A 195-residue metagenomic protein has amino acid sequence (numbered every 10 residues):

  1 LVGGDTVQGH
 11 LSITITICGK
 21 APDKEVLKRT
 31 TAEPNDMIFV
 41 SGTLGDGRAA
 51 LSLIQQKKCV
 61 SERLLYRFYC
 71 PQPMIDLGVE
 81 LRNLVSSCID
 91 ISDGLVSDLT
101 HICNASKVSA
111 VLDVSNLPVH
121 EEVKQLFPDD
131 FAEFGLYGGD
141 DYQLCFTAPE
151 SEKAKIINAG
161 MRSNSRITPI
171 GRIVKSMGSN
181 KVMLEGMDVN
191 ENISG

Functional and structural regions predicted by a protein language model:
V2, P22-L27, M74-I75, V96-L99 (+1 more regions): Glycine-rich, charged/polar anion/phosphate-binding loops that engage phosphate groups from diverse ligands
V2-L53, R172: Glycine-rich anion-binding loops of enzyme active sites
V7-L11, C18, N83-L84, C88-G195: Glycine-/charge-enriched secondary-structure boundary and capping motifs
Q8, K28-R29, V40, D46 (+7 more regions): Generic structural "secondary-structure junction" signal
V26, L77, K155-A159: Hydrophobic side chains in well-ordered alpha-helices
D36-G42, C70-L95: Internal active-site segments that recognize and position negatively charged phosphoryl groups and nucleotide moieties
M37, T43, A50-L53, E80-N83 (+2 more regions): Alpha-helical scaffold segments in soluble metabolic enzymes
A50-L53, K57-Q72: A short, charged helix-loop
